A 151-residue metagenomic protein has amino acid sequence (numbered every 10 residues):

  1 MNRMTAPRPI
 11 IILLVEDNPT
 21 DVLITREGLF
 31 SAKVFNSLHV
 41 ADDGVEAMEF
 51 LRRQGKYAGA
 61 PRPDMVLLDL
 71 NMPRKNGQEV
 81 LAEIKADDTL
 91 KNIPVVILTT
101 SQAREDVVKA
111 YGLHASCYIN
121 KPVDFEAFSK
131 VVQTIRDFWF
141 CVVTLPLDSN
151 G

Functional and structural regions predicted by a protein language model:
M1-L13, N18-H39, V45-M48, R52 (+3 more regions): Non-catalytic signal-transmission and effector/linker regions of two-component phosphorelay proteins
M48-L51, L67, L81, L90: Hydrophobic alpha-helical motif in two-component signaling modules
G55-P61, K85-N92, L113: Conserved phosphotransfer cores of two-component systems
L70-M72: Receiver (REC) domain active-site loop signature in two-component systems and cognate sites in sensor histidine kinases
Q102-E105: Conserved phosphotransfer active-site motifs of two-component signaling proteins, especially the receiver
S116: Short, glycine/charged-rich "phosphate-handling" switch motifs in NTP-dependent and phosphotransfer domains
